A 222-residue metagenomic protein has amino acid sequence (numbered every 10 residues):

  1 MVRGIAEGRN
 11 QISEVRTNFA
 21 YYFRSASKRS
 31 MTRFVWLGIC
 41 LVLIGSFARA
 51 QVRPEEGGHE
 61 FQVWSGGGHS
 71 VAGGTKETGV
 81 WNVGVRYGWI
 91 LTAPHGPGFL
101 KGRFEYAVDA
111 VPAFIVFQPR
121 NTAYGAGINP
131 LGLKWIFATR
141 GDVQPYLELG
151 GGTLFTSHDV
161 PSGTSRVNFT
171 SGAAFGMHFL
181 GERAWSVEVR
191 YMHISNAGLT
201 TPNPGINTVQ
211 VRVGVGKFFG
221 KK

Functional and structural regions predicted by a protein language model:
M1-A26: Short, basic, low-complexity termini and linkers enriched in Ser/Thr/Gly/Pro that act as targeting/leader peptides
V35-S46: Bacterial N-terminal signal peptides
R49-T92, N203, T208-K222: Short glycine/proline- and aromatic-enriched beta-strand/turn motifs that initiate or cap beta-hairpins
A50-G58, T92-F104, A138-Q144, G181-A184 (+1 more regions): Short loop/turn motifs that connect adjacent beta-strands in outer-membrane beta-barrel proteins
G57-H59, E77-V83, T122-N129, V143 (+2 more regions): Residues that define the transmembrane beta-barrel architecture of outer-membrane proteins
H59-V63, G102-A110, P145-G151, F169 (+2 more regions): Transmembrane beta-strands of outer-membrane beta-barrel proteins
V63, G67, V83-W89, P112 (+4 more regions): Residues on the lipid-exposed face of transmembrane beta-strands in outer-membrane beta-barrel proteins
G68-G74, P94, V111-P119, T153-V160 (+1 more regions): Sequence/structural signature of outer-membrane beta-barrel proteins
